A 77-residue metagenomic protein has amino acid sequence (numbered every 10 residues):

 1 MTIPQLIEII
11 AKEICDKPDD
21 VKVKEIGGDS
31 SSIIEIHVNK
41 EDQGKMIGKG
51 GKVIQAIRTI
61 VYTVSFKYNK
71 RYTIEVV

Functional and structural regions predicted by a protein language model:
M1-K45, T59-V77: RNA-contacting regions in translation and RNA-metabolism proteins, encompassing KH/S1 modules where present
